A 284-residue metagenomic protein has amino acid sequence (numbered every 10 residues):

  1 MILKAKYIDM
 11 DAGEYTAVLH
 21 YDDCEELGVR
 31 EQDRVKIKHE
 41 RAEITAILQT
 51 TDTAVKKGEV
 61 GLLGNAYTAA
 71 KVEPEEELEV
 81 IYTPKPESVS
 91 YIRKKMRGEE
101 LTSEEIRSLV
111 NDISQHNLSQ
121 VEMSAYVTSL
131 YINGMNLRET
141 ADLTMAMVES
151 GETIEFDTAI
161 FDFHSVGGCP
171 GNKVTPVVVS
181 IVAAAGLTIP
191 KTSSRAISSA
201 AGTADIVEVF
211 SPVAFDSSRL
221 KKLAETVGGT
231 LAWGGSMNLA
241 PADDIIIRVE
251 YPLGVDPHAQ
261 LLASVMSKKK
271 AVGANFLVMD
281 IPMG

Functional and structural regions predicted by a protein language model:
M1-R97: Long, compositionally biased stretches
P84-P170, V209-F210: Acidic, glycine/proline-rich low-complexity segments that act as flexible tails and inter-domain linkers
A146-E149, V174-G186, D205-F215, R248-P252: A glycine- and small-aliphatic-rich helix-loop capping segment at beta-alpha/alpha-beta transitions that lines
F156, D162-F163, I189-S193, D216 (+2 more regions): General beta-strand structural signal in soluble alpha/beta enzymes
I160-A183, L187-S199: Glycine/serine-rich anion-binding loops at beta->alpha junctions that coordinate negatively charged ligand groups
I206-T230: A glycine-rich helix N-cap at a beta->alpha junction
E208, G273-G284: Helix-rich terminal scaffold detector
E225-V272, F276: Phosphate/diphosphate-binding glycine-rich loops and adjacent basic-rich segments that engage nucleotide
